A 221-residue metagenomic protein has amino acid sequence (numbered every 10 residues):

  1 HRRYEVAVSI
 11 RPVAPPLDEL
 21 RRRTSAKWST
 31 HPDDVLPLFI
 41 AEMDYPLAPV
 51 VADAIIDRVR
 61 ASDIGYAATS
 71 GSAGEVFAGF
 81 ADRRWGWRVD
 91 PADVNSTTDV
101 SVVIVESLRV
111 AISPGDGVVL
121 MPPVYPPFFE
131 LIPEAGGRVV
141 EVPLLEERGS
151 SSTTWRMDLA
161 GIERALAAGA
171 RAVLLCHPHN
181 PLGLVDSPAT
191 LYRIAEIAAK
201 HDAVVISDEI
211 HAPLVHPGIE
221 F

Functional and structural regions predicted by a protein language model:
H1-A7: Short, Lys/Arg-enriched N-terminal segments with co-localized hydrophobic residues within the first ~10-30 amino acids
S9-D99, E106: N-terminal small-domain helix-loop-helix segment of the aminotransferase-like
I64-E196, P213-L214, I219-F221: Conserved core of the PLP fold type I
G117, A203-V204: Short glycine-centered segments of the SAM/dcSAM-binding site in methyltransferase folds
A172, V204-V205: Hydrophobic "anchor" residues on beta-strands that sit immediately upstream of conserved functional sites
H177, V205-I206: Residue-level marker for buried hydrophobic side chains located in beta-strands that build the well-ordered beta-sheet
K200: Basic phosphate/pyrophosphate-binding loop/patch that engages nucleotide-derived ligands
E209: Walker B catalytic acidic pair
